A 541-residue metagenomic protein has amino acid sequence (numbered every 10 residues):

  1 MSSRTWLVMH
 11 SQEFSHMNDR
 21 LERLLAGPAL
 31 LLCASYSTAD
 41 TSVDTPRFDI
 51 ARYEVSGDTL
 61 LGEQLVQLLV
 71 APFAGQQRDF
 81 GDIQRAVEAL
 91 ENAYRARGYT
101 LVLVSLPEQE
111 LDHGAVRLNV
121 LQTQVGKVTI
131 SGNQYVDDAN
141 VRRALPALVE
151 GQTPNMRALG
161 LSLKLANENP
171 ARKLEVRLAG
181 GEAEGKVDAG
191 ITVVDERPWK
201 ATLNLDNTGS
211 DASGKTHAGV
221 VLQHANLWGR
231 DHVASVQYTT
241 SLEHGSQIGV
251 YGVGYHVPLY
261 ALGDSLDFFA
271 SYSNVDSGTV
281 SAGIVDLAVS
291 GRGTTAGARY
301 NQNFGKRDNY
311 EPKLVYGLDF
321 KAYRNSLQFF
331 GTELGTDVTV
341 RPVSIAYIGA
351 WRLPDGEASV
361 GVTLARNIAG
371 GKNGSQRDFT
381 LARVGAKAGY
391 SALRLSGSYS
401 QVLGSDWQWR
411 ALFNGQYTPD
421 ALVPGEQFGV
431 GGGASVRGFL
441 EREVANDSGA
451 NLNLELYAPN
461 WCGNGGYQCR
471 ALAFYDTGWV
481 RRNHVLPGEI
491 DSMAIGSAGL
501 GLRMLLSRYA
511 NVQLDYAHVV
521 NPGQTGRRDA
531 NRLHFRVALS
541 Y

Functional and structural regions predicted by a protein language model:
N18-L21, D40-L61, L65-G209, T239-G249 (+2 more regions): Periplasmic polypeptide-binding modules associated with outer-membrane biogenesis and secretion
F48-I50, V194-G214, D231-V236, V362 (+2 more regions): Transmembrane beta-strand segments of Gram-negative outer membrane beta-barrel proteins
L178, L203-N207, V220, A234-T240 (+8 more regions): Transmembrane beta-barrel strands of outer-membrane/channel proteins
G185, G214-A218, Q247-Y251, R292-A296 (+5 more regions): Residues that define the transmembrane beta-barrel architecture of outer-membrane proteins
L222, L502-M504, Y509, D529-Y541: Outer-membrane beta-barrel "beta-signal"
L227-V233, Y260-S265, G305-K313, R352-S359 (+3 more regions): Short loop/turn motifs that connect adjacent beta-strands in outer-membrane beta-barrel proteins
S246-G349: Transmembrane beta-barrel wall of Gram-negative outer-membrane proteins
R324-N483, G488, T525-R527, F535: C-terminal outer-membrane beta-barrel translocator/porin domains of Gram-negative envelope proteins and their
